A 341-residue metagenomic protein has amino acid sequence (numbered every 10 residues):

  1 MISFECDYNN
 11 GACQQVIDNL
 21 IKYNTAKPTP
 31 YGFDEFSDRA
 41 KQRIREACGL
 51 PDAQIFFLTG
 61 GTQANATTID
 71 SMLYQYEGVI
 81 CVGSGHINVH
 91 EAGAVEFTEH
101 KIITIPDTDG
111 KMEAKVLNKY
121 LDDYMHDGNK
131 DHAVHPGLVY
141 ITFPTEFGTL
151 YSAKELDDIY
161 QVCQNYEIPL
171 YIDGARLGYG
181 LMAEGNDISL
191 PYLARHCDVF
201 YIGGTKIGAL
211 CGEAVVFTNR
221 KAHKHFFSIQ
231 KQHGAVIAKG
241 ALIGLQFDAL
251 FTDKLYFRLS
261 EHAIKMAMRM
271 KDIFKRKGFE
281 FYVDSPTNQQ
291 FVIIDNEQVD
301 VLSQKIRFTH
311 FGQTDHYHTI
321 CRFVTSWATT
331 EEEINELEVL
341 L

Functional and structural regions predicted by a protein language model:
C13-G61, G83-N88, A94: Conserved N-terminal alpha-helix of the aminotransferase class I/II PLP-enzyme fold
S71-V89: Conserved PLP-anchoring active-site segment centered on the Schiff-base-forming lysine
Y74-Y76, M268, I273-L341: Conserved C-terminal alpha-helix-loop-beta "cap" of PLP-dependent enzymes that closes/shapes the active-site mouth
E99-P144, Y151-D158: PLP-dependent aminotransferase-class I/II
I102-I103, L170-I172, F281, F308: Hydrophobic beta-strand scaffold residues
T108, H135, T142, L150 (+1 more regions): Active-site C-terminal subdomain of aminotransferase-like
Y151-A183: Catalytic PLP-binding core of fold-type I/II PLP enzymes
